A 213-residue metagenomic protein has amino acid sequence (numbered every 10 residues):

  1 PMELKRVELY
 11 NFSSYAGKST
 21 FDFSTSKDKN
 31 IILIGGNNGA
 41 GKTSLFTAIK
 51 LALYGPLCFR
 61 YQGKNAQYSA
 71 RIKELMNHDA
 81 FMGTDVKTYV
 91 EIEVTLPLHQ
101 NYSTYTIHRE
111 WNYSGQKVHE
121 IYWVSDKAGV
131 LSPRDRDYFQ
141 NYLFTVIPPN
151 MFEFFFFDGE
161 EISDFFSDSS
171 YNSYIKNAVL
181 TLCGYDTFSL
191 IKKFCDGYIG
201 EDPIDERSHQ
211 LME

Functional and structural regions predicted by a protein language model:
P1-Y122: Extreme N-terminal "head/tail" segments of very large remodeling/mechanoenzyme assemblies
T25-K27, D158-E161: Short, histidine-centered active-site or binding-site loop motifs used for metal coordination, general acid-base
I49, L53-L57, I147-M151, L182-L190: Conserved NTP-handling cores and scaffolds of large molecular machines
Q62-E74, N101-F154, D164-A178: Glycine-rich phosphate-binding loops of NTPases
L75, E93, Y142-V146, A178-L182 (+2 more regions): Residues that form generic nucleotide/phosphate-binding pockets
D85-K87, D137-Y138, T145, E213: Bimodal feature
G159-E213: Extended, Lys/Glu-rich alpha-helical coiled-coil stalks
